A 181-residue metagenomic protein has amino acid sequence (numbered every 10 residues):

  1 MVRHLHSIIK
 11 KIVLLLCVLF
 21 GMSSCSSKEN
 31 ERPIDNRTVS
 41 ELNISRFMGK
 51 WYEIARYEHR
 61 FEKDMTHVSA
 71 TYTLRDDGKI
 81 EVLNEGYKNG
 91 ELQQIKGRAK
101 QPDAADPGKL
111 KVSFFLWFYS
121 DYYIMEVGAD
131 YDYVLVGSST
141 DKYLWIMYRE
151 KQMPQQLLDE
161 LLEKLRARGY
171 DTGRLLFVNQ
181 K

Functional and structural regions predicted by a protein language model:
M1-S7: N-terminal secretory signal peptides that target proteins for export/translocation
V2, I12, L16, C25-K181: A beta-rich soluble binding module of mature secreted/lumenal proteins
